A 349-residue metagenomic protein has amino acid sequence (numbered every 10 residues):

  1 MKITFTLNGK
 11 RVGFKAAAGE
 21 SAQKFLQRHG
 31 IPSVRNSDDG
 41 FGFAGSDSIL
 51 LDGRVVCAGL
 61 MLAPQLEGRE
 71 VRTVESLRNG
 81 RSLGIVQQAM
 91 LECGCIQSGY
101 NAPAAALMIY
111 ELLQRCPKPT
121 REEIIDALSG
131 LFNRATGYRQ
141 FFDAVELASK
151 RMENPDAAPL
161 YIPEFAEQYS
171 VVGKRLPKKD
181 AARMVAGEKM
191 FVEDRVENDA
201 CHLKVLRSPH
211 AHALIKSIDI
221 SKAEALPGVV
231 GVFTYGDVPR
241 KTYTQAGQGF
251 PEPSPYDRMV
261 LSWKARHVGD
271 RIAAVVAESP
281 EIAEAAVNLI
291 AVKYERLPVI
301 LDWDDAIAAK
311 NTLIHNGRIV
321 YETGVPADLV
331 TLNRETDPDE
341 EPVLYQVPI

Functional and structural regions predicted by a protein language model:
M1-E164: Signature of N-terminal electron-transfer/Fe-S-associated modules in redox systems
K15, G19, N79, L83 (+14 more regions): Generic structural signal for well-ordered, non-membrane alpha-helical segments in soluble metabolic enzymes
S149-D339, Q346-V347: Flexible, low-hydrophobicity surface segments
